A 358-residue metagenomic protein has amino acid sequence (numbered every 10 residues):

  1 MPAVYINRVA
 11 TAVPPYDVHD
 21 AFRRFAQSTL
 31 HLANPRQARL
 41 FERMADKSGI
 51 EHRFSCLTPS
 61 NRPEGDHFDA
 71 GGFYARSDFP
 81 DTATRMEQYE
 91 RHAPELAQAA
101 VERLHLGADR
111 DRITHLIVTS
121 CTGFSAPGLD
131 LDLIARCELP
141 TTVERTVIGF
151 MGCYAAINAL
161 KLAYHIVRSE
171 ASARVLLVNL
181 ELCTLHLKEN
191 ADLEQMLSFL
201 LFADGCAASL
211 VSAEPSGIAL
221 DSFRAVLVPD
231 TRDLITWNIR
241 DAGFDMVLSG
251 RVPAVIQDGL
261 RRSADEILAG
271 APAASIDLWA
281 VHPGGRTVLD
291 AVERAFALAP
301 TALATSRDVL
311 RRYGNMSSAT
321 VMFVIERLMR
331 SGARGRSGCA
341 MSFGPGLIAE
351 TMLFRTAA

Functional and structural regions predicted by a protein language model:
M1-A3, R110-T114, T141-E144, E170-V175 (+5 more regions): Short coil/turn connectors at secondary-structure junctions
M1-Q88, R174, C183, L187-D258 (+3 more regions): Condensing-enzyme catalytic core mediating Claisen C-C bond formation in acyl metabolism
S77-F124: Hydrophobic alpha-helical hairpins/lids featuring a short glycine-rich hinge
P80, D111-H115, C137-G149, E189-E194 (+1 more regions): Glycine/charged-rich beta-loop-alpha catalytic/anionic-binding loops adjacent to active sites
A83-Q88, V118, R145-G149, E194-M196 (+2 more regions): A short glycine/serine-rich beta->alpha loop
A100-I113, R262-D277, L328-G332: Phosphate/pyrophosphate-binding loops at sites that engage ATP/ADP/AMP, CoA/4′-phosphopantetheine, polyphosphate
C121-T122, P140-T142, V147-R168, Q257 (+2 more regions): Claisen-condensing/thiolase-fold acyl-transfer catalytic domains that form or cleave C-C bonds in fatty acid
F124-L139, L177-K188, R232-W237, L289-L303: Acidic-glycine-rich active-site phosphate/pyrophosphate-binding loop
